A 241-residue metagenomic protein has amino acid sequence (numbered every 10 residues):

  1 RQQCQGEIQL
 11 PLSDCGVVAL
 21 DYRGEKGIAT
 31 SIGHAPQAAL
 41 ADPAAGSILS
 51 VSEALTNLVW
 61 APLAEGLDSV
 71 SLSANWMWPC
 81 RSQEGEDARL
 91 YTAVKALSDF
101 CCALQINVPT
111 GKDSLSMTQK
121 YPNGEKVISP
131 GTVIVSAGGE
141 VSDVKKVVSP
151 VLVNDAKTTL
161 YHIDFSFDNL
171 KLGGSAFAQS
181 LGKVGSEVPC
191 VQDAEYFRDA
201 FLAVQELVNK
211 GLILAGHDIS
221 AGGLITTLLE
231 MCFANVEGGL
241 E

Functional and structural regions predicted by a protein language model:
R1-Q2, A29-A44, S73-E84, G185-C190 (+1 more regions): Glycine- and acidic
R1-S52, T56-W60, D99, M117-Y121 (+2 more regions): N-terminal glycine-rich phosphate/pyrophosphate-binding loops that anchor nucleotide-derived ligands and cofactors
E7-Q9, L55-E65, V151, L214-M231: Conserved phosphate/anionic-ligand binding catalytic regions in large, soluble enzymes, centered on
G16, L20-I28, A45, V59-L67 (+6 more regions): Mobile "lid/hinge" segments at catalytic clefts and subdomain interfaces of large enzymes
D21, G33-P36, A74-C80, K112-Y121 (+3 more regions): Acidic, glycine-rich active-site loops and adjacent beta-strand->loop/helix elements that engage anionic groups
L40-K120: A glycine-rich phosphate/pyrophosphate-binding beta-strand-loop-alpha-helix module
S47-V51, D199-I213: Short, hydrophobic/aliphatic alpha-helical segments
E86-F100, L104-P109, D113-I134, S186-P189 (+1 more regions): Glycine-/charge-enriched secondary-structure boundary and capping motifs
